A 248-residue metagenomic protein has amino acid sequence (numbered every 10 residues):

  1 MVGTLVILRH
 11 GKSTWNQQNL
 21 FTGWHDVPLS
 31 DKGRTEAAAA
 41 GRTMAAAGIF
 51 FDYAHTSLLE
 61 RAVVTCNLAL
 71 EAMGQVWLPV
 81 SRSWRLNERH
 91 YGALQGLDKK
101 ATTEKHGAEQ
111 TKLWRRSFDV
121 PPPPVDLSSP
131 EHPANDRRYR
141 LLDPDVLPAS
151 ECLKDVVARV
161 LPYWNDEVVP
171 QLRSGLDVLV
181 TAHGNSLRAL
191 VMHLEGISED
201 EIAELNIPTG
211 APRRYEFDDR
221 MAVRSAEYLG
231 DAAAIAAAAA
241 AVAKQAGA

Functional and structural regions predicted by a protein language model:
V2-L5, V63, W77, L147 (+1 more regions): Active-site-adjacent alpha-helix immediately C-terminal to a catalytic or transition-state-stabilizing loop
L8, H106, A182: A conserved hydrophobic position in a structured secondary element of the catalytic/binding core that shapes
H10, R85, H183: Active-site glycine-centered loops adjacent to acidic/histidine catalytic or metal-binding residues that shape
K12-A72, V146-P162, E204: Loop-to-helix element that buttresses phosphate recognition and phosphoryl-transfer chemistry
A39-E131, L141, M192-V223, V242-A248: Phosphate-coordination/substrate-recognition cap region in phosphate-metabolizing enzymes
D119, P124-P162: Alpha-helix-centered segments that form part of catalytic cores
R220-A233: Short, well-ordered strand-loop elements centered on a beta-strand within folded domains, enriched for acidic residues
G230-A248: Acidic, His/Gly-rich catalytic cores of divalent-metal-dependent hydrolytic chemistry
